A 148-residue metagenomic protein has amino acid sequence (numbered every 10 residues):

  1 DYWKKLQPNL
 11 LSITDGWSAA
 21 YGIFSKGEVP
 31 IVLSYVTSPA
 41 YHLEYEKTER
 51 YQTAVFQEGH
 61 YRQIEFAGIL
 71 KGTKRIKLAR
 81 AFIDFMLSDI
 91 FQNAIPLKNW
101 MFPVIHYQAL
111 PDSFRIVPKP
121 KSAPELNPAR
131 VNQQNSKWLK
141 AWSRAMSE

Functional and structural regions predicted by a protein language model:
D1-A54, E58: Ligand-binding pocket segment of bilobal, Venus flytrap-like solute-binding proteins
T14-S18, L33, T73-K77, D89 (+1 more regions): Soluble non-cytosolic domains of exported or imported proteins
F56-E58, K74, W100: Residues that form or immediately flank small-molecule/cofactor binding pockets and catalytic motifs
Q63-R75, A94-L97: A bilobed periplasmic-binding-protein/Venus flytrap-type ligand-binding module shared by bacterial periplasmic
F82: Substrate/cofactor-recognition hotspot
F85-A109: Periplasmic-binding protein-like
D112-E148: Extracellular/periplasmic bilobal clamshell ligand-binding domains
